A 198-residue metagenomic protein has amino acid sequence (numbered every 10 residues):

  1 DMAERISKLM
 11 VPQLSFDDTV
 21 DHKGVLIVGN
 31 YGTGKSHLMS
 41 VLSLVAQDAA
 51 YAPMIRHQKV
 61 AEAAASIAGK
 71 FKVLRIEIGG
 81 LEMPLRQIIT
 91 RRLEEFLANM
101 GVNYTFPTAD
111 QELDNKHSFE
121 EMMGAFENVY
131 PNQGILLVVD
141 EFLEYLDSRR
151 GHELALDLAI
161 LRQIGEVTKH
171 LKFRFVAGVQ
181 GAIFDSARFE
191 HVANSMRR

Functional and structural regions predicted by a protein language model:
D1-T33, E190-R198: Walker A/P-loop-proximal flanking segment of P-loop NTPase domains
D18-H22, S43-V73, M100-H117, V179 (+1 more regions): Flexible phosphate/Mg2+-sensing switch loops adjacent to catalytic phosphate-binding sites
L38, L42: Hydrophobic positions on the alpha1 helix immediately C-terminal to the Walker A/P-loop
A61-Q87, R91, Q163-R198: Conserved P-loop NTPase catalytic core
A61-S66, E82, K116-N132: Conserved alpha-helical scaffold flanking the Walker A/P-loop in AAA+ ATPase domains
K70-H117, V139-G151: Conserved P-loop NTPase mechanochemical-coupling segment
E121-Y130, L156-F175: Substrate-engagement module of ASCE P-loop NTPases
F126-L156, G178: Conserved P-loop NTPase "ATPase switch" module shared by AAA+ and STAND
